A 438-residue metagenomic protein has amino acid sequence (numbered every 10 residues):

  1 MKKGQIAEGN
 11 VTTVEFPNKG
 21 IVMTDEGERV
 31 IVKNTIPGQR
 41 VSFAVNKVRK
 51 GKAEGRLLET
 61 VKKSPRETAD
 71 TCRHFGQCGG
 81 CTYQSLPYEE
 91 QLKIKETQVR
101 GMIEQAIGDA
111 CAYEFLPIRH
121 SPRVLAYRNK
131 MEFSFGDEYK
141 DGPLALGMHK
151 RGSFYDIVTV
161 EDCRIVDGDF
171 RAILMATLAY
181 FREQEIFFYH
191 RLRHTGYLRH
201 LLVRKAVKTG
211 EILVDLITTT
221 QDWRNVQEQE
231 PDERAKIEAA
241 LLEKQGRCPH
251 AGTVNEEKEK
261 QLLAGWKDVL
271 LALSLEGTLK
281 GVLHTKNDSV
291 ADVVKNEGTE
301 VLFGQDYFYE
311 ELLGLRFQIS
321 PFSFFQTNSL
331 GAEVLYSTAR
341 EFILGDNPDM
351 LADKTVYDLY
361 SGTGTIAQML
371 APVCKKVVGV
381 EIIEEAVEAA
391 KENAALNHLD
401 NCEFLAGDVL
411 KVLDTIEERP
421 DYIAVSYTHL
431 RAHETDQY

Functional and structural regions predicted by a protein language model:
M1-D70, H74, R151, E403 (+1 more regions): Terminal RNA-binding accessory module
K2-A7, V14-P17, T220-E434: Rossmann-like S-adenosyl-L-methionine
G38, C81, L201: Residue-level signal for inorganic ion chemistry
G38, V166, N328: Short, conserved phosphate/pyrophosphate- and ester-handling motifs at nucleotide-, phospho-/glycolipid
V45-K47, F135-Y139, K205-V207, K286: Short, low-complexity Ser/Thr-rich regulatory SLiMs
V61-D70, G79-F188, K208: Extended interfacial segments that mediate partner engagement and assembly in macromolecular machines
G142-L242, G246, G252-V269, L275 (+1 more regions): Upstream accessory/linker segments immediately N-terminal to the RecA-like ATPase cores of bacterial MutS and a subset
Y438: Cationic, low-complexity basic patches in intrinsically disordered or flexible, solvent-exposed regions
